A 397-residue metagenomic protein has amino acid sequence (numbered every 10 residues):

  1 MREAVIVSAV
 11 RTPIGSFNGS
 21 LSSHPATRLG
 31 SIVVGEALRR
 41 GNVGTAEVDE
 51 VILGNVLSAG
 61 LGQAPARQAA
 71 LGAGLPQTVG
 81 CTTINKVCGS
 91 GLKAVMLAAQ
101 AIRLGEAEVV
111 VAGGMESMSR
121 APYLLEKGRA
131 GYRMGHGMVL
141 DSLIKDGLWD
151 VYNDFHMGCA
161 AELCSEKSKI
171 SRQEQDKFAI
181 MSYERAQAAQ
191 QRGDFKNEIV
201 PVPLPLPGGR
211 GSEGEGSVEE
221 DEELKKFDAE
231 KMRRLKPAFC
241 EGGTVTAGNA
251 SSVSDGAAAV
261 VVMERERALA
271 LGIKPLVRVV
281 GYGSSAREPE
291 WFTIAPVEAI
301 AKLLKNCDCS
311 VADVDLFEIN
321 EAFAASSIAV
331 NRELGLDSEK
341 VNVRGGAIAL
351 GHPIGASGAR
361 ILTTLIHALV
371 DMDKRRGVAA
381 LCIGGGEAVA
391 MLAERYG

Functional and structural regions predicted by a protein language model:
M1-H24, V139, E230-I294, E298 (+5 more regions): Condensing-enzyme catalytic core mediating Claisen C-C bond formation in acyl metabolism
M1-L61, P65-A73, Q77-G80, L163-R172 (+5 more regions): Conserved active-site "lid/cap" helical segment
R11-T12, S22-I32, R40, E174-G208 (+2 more regions): N-terminal extracellular/periplasmic Venus flytrap/periplasmic-binding protein-like
A46-G54, G80-N85, V110-M115, D176-M181 (+5 more regions): Beta-strand segments within the central parallel beta-sheet cores of soluble alpha/beta enzyme folds
N55-V109, M138, Y152-H156, A229-S252 (+3 more regions): Conserved catalytic cysteine-centered active-site region of acyl-thioester-dependent Claisen-condensing enzymes
I84-E116, C159, S165-D194, A259-E266 (+3 more regions): Active-site-proximal alpha-helical scaffold in enzymes
V109-L163: Flexible glycine-/small-residue-enriched beta->alpha junction loops that bind anionic phosphate/pyrophosphate groups
C159-E162, E198, V280-A349: Active-site pocket-lining segment
